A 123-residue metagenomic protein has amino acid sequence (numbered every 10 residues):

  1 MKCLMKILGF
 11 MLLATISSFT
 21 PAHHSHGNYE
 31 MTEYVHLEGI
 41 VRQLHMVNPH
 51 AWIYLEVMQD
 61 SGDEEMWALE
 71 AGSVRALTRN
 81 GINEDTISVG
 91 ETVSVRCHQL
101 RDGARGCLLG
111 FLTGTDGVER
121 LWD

Functional and structural regions predicted by a protein language model:
K2-F10: Sec-dependent signal peptide recognition, specifically the positively charged N-region followed immediately by
T20-V35: Short boundary/loop segments of OB/S1/cold-shock single-stranded nucleic-acid-binding domains
G39-V41: Conserved hydrophobic positions within beta-strands
V47-M58: Short aromatic-glycine-enriched beta-strand elements
A71-R79: Short, structured beta-strand/loop micro-motifs enriched in basic residues and often containing a Trp
R79-S94: Short nucleic-acid-contacting surface segments enriched for D/E, G, S/T with interspersed K/R
L100-D123: OB-fold/S1-family single-stranded nucleic acid-binding modules
